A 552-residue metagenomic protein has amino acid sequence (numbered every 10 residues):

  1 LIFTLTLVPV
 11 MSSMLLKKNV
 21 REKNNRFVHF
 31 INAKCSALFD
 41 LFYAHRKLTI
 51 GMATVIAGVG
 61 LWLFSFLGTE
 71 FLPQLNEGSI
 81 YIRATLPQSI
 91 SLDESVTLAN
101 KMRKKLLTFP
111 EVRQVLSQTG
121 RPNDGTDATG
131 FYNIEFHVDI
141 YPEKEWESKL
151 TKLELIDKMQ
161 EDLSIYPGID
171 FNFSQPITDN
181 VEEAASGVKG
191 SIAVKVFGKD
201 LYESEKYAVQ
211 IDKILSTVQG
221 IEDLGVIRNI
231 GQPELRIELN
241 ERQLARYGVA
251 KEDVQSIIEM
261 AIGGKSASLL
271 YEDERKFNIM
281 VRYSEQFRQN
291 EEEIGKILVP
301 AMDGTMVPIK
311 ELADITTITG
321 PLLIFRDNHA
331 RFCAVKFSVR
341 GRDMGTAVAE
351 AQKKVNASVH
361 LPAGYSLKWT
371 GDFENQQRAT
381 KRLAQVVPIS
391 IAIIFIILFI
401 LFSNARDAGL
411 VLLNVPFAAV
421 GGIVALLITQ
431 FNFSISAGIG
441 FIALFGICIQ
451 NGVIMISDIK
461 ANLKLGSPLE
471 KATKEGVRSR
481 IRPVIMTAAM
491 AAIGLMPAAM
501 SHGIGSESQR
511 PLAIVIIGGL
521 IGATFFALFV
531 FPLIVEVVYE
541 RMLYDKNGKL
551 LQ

Functional and structural regions predicted by a protein language model:
L1-K23, F136, F417, N451 (+2 more regions): Transmembrane alpha-helices and their membrane-interface boundaries in multi-pass membrane transporters and channels
T6-A57, I90, E94, K474 (+2 more regions): Interfacial helix-loop-helix hairpins and adjacent transmembrane helices of multi-pass alpha-helical membrane proteins
V20, T54-I90, E145-E147, A185-S191 (+1 more regions): Transmembrane helices with small-residue packing motifs
K23-P73, R113, I165-D170, V194 (+1 more regions): Signature of alpha-helical transmembrane segments and their immediate interfacial
N32, D93-V188, K213, R242-G264 (+1 more regions): Solvent-exposed, membrane-proximal periplasmic/extracellular interface segments of envelope transport and secretion
G78-Q88, Y132-L150, E182-Y202, K206 (+4 more regions): Short, hydrophobic beta-strand segments
N172, E205-S390, I394-F402, A408 (+2 more regions): Extracytoplasmic/periplasmic membrane-proximal domains and adjacent transmembrane bundles of envelope biogenesis
I393-S479, I485-H502, G518-G522, F526-F529: Hydrophobic transmembrane alpha-helices and their membrane-interface caps in long multi-pass transport proteins
